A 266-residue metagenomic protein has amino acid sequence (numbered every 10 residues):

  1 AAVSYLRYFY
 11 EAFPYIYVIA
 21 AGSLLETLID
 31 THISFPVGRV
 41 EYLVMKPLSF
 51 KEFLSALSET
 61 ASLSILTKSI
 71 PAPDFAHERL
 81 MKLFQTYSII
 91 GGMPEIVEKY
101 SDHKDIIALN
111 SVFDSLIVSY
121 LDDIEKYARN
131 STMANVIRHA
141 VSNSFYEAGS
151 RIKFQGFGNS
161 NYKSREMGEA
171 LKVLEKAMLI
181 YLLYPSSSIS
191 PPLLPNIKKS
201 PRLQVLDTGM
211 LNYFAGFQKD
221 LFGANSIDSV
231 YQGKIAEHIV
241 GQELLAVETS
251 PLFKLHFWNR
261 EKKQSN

Functional and structural regions predicted by a protein language model:
V3-E26: Conserved catalytic/switch belt of AAA+ P-loop NTPases
V3-R7, T31-S34, F217: Short amphipathic alpha-helical segments
R7-E11, F35-G38, F222: Glycine-rich, phosphate-binding/catalytic loops in enzymes
Y15, R39, L252-K254: A generic structural signal for alpha->beta connector loops
I19, E41-L43, S88, Q204 (+1 more regions): Hydrophobic/aromatic beta-strand patches that form the interior of the parallel beta-sheet core in alpha/beta enzyme
S23, I29-Y146: Interdomain motor-coupling "hinge/lid" segment immediately C-terminal to the ATP-binding subdomain of NTP-driven enzymes
L24-E26, F50, M210-L211, K262: Short, solvent-exposed loop/turn segments at secondary-structure junctions
E98-N266: Accessory nucleic acid-recognition modules appended to NTPase machines
